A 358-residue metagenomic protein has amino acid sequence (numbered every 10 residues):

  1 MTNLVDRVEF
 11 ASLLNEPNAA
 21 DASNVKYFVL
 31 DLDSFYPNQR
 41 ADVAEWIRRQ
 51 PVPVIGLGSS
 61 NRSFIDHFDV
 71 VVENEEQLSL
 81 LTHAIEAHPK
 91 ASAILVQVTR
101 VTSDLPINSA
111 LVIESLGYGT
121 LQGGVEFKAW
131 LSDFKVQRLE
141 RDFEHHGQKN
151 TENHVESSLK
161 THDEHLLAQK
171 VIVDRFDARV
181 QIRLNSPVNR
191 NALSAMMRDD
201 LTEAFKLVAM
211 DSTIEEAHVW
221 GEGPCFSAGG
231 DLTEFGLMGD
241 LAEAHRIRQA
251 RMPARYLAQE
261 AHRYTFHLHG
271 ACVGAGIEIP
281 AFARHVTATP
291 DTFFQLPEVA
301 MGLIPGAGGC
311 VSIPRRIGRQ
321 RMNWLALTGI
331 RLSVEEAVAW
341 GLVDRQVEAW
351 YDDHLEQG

Functional and structural regions predicted by a protein language model:
M1-I47, F134, L139-E222: Conserved CoA-thioester-binding segment of acyl-CoA-metabolizing enzymes
L4-E76, I85, P253-M301, V334: Glycine-rich beta-to-alpha active-site loop
A11-S12, P37, F68-V112, T120 (+4 more regions): C-terminal long alpha-helix characteristic of the crotonase
N61-F64, G221-P253: Glycine- (often His-adjacent) and acidic-residue-rich active-site loop that binds/positions the CoA thioester
L81, G117-H145: Short, structured interface segments
L95, V219, I279-A281, A337: Hydrophobic/aromatic residues within transmembrane alpha-helices of multi-pass small-molecule transporters
T99-G123, H165-V171, R175, N185 (+1 more regions): Catalytic cores of nucleotide-enabled group-transfer and carboxylate-activating enzymes in metabolic and assembly-line
C310-Q320: Hydrophobic, secondary-structure "cap" segments at the distal end of domains
